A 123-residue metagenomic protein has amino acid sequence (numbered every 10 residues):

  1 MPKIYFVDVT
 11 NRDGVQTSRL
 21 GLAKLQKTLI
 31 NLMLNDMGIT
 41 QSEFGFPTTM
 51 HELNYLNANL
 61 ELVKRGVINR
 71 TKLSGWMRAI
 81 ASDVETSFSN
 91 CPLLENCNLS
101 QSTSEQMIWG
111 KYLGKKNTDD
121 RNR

Functional and structural regions predicted by a protein language model:
M1-R19, N96-L113: N-terminal small/glycine-rich loop or linker at the start of catalytic domains across soluble metabolic enzymes
V15-G21, Q41-F44: Glycine-rich phosphate-binding "P-loop"
G21-T28, L53, K115-N122: Non-membrane alpha-helical structural segments and their capping/turn regions in soluble enzymes
L22-M33, S82-S89: Short, acidic/polar
L29, N35, I39-A58: Terminal or standalone catalytic/regulatory effector modules within metabolic enzymes and repeat proteins
Q41, F46-T49, G66-R123: Active-site beta->alpha loop and helix N-cap motifs at the rims of alpha/beta catalytic domains
L60-V63: Self-splicing inteins and homing endonuclease
